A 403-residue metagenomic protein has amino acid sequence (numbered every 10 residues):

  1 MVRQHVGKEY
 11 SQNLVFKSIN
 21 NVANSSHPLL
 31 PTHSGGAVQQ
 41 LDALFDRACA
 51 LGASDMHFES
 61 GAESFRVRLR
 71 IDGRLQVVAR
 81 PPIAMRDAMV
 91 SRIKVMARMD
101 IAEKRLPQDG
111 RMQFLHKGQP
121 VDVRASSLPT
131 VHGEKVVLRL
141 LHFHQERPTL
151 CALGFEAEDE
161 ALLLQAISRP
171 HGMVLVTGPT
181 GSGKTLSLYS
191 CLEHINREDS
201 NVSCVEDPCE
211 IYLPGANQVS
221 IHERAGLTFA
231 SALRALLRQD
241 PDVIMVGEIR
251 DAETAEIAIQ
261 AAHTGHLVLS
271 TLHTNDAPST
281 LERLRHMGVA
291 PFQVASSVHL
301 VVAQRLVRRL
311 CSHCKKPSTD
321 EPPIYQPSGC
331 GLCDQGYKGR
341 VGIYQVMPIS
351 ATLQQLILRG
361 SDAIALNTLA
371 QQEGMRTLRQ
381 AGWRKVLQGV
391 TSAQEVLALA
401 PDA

Functional and structural regions predicted by a protein language model:
M1-A403: Short, flexible helix-loop junctions that flank or precede catalytic/ligand sites
